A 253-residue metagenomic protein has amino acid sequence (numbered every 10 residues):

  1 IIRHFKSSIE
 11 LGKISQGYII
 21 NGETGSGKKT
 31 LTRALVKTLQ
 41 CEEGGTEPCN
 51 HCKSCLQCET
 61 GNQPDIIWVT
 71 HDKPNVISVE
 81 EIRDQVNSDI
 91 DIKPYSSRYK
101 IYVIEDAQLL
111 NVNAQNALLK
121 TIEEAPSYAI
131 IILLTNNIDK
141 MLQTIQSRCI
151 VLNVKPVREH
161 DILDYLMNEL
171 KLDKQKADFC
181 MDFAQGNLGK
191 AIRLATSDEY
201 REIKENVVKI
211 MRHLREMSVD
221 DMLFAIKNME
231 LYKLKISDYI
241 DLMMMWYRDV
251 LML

Functional and structural regions predicted by a protein language model:
I1-N113, K120: Clamp-loader machinery-focused feature within the broader ASCE/P-loop NTPase space
I1-T38, Q57, S127-Y128, N137-L242 (+1 more regions): Charged, glycine-rich active-site and insertion segments that engage polyanionic ligands
W68, L133, V151-N153: Structural signal for conserved beta-strand scaffold positions within catalytic alpha/beta enzyme cores
D106-A107, L133-I138: A short beta-strand-to-loop transition that corresponds to the Sensor-1 phosphate-sensing loop of AAA+ P-loop ATPases
N116-L133: Conserved catalytic/switch belt of AAA+ P-loop NTPases
